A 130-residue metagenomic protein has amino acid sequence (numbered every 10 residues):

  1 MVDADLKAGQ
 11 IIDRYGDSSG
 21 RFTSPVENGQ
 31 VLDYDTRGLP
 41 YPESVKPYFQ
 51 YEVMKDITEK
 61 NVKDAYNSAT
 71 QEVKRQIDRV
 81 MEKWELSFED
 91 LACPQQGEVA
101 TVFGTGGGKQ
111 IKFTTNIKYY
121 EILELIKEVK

Functional and structural regions predicted by a protein language model:
M1-K130: Catalytic toxin/effector domains delivered as secreted proteins or via bacterial secretion systems
